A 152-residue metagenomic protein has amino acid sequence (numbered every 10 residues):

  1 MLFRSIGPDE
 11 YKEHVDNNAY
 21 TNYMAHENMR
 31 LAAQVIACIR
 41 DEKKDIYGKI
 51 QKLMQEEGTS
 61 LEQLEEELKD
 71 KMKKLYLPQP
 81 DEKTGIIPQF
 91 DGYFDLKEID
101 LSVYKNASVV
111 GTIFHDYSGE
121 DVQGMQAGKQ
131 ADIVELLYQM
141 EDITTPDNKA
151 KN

Functional and structural regions predicted by a protein language model:
G7-K12, I143-P146: Flexible loop/turn segments at secondary-structure boundaries
D9-Y23: Alpha-helix capping and helix-loop boundary segments enriched in small/acidic/polar residues
D16-N18, E27, D41, P88 (+1 more regions): Generic preference for flexible, low-structure residues
T21-L31: Glycine-rich and small/hydrophobic secondary-structure elements
R30, Q34-A37, K49, L53-N152: Active-site core of glycosidic bond-cleaving carbohydrate-active enzymes
A37-K44: Structured alpha-helical bundle/scaffold domains in large eukaryotic membrane-trafficking regulators
